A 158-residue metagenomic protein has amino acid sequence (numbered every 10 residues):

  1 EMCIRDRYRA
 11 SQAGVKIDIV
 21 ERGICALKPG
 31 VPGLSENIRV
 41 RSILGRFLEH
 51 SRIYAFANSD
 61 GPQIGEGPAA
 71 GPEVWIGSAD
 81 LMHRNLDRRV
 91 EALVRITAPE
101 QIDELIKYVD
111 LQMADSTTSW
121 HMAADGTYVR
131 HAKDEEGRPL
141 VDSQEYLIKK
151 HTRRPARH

Functional and structural regions predicted by a protein language model:
E1-I4: Short, small-residue-biased leader/transition segments that mark boundaries at the very start of proteins
D6-R9: A short acidic, amphipathic alpha-helical/loop segment
G14: Phosphate-centric recognition/catalysis
I19-E66: HKD-type phospholipase D/PLD-like phosphodiesterase module
S59-H158: Long, C-terminal catalytic modules of enzymes
